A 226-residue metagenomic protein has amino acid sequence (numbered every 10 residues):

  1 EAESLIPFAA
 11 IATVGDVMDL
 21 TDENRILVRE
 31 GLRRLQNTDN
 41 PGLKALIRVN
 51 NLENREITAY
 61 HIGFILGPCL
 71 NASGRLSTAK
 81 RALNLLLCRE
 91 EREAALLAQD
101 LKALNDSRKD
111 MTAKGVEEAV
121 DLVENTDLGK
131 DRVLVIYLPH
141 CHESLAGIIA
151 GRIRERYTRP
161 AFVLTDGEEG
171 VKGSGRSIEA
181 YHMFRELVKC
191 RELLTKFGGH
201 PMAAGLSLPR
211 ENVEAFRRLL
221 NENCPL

Functional and structural regions predicted by a protein language model:
A2-E211, A215-R218: Hydrophobic helix-and-loop "lid/oligomerization" segment in the mid-to-C-terminal part of catalytic domains
